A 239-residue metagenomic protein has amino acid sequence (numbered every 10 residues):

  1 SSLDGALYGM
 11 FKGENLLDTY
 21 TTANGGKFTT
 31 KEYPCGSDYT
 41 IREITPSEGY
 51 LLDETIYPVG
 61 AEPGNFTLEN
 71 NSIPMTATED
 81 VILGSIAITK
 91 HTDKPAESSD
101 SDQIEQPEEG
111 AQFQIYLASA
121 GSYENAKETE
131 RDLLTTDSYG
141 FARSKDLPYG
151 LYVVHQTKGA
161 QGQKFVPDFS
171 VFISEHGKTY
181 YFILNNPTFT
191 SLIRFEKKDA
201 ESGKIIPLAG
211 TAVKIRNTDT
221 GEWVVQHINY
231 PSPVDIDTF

Functional and structural regions predicted by a protein language model:
S1-F239: Solvent-exposed loop/turn and edge beta-strand elements of beta-rich ligand-binding domains
